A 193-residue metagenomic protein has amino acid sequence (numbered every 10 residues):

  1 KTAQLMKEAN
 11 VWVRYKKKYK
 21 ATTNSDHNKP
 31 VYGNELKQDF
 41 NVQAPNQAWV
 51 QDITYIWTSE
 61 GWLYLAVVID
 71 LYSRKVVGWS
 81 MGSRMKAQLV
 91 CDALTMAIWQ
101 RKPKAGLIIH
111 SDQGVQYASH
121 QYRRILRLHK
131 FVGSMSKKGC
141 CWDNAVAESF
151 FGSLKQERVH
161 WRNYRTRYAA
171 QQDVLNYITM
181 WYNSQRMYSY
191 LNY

Functional and structural regions predicted by a protein language model:
K1-Y193: Charged DNA-binding/catalytic regions of mobile-element recombinases
